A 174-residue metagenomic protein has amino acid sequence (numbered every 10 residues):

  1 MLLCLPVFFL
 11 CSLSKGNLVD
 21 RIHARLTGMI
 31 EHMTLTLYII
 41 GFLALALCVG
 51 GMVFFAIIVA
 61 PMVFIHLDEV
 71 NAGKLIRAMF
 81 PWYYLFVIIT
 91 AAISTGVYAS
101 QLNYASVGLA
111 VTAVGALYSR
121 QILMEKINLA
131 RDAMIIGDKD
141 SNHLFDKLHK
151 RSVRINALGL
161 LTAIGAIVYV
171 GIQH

Functional and structural regions predicted by a protein language model:
V7, V19-D20, A24: Acidic, Ala/Val/Gly-enriched low-complexity intrinsically disordered segments
L13-L18: Compositionally biased regions
I22, L26, I30-H174: Polytopic transmembrane helical bundles with strong interfacial aromatic enrichment
